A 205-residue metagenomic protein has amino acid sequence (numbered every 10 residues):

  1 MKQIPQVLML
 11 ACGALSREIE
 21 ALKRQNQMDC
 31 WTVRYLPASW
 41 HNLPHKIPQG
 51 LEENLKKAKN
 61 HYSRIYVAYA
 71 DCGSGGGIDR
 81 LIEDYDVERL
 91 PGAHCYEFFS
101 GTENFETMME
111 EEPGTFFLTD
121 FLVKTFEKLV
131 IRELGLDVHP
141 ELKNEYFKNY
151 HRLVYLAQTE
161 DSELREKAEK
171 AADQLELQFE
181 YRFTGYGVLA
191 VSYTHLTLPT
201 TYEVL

Functional and structural regions predicted by a protein language model:
K2-Q25: N-terminal basic/disordered segments at the start of proteins
M9-R17, W40-H41, A68-I78, Y96-F98 (+3 more regions): Gly/Ser/Thr-rich loops at beta-strand to alpha-helix junctions that form or flank small-molecule/cofactor-binding
M28-W31, H61, Y85-L90, K170-G185: Structural alpha-beta junctions
D29-K46, F183: A short beta-strand-loop structural module common to alpha/beta enzyme folds
P44-K56: Glycine-rich, highly charged phosphate/nucleotide-binding loops
I78, I82-K128: Long, charge-dense
T115-E160, L164: A conserved mid-domain beta-alpha-beta active-site/ligand-binding segment of alpha/beta enzyme cores
T194-T200: Conserved small/polar residues in nucleotide/adenosyl-binding loops
